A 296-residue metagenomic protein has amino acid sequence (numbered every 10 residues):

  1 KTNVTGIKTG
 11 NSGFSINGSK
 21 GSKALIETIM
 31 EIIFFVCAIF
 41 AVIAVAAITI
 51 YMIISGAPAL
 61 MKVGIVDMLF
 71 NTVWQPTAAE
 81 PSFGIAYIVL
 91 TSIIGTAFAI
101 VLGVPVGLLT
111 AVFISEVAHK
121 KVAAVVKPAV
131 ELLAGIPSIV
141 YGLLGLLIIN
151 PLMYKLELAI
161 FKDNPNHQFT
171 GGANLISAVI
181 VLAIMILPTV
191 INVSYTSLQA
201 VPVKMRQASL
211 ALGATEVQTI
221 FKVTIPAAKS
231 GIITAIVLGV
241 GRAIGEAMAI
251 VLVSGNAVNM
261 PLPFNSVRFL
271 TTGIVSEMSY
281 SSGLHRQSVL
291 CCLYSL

Functional and structural regions predicted by a protein language model:
K1-A38: Transmembrane alpha-helical segments of polytopic membrane transport and secretion proteins
I43, T49-S82, A257-F264: Short membrane-interfacial helix/loop motifs at transmembrane-helix boundaries
K62-A86, G142-I184, S254: Membrane-interfacial helix termini and adjacent extracytoplasmic/periplasmic loops of multi-pass transporters
I85-F113, L296: Transmembrane alpha-helix signature in integral membrane proteins
I100, F113, Q168-A211, T215-Q218 (+2 more regions): Membrane-cytosol interface at the C-terminal ends of specific transmembrane alpha-helices in multi-pass membrane
V106-G145: Cytoplasmic-entry segments and transmembrane alpha-helices of multi-pass inner-membrane transporters
L132, I136, V193-S194, E216-V251: Transmembrane alpha-helices
I250-S295: Interhelical loop and adjacent transmembrane-helix boundary motif in polytopic membrane transport permeases
